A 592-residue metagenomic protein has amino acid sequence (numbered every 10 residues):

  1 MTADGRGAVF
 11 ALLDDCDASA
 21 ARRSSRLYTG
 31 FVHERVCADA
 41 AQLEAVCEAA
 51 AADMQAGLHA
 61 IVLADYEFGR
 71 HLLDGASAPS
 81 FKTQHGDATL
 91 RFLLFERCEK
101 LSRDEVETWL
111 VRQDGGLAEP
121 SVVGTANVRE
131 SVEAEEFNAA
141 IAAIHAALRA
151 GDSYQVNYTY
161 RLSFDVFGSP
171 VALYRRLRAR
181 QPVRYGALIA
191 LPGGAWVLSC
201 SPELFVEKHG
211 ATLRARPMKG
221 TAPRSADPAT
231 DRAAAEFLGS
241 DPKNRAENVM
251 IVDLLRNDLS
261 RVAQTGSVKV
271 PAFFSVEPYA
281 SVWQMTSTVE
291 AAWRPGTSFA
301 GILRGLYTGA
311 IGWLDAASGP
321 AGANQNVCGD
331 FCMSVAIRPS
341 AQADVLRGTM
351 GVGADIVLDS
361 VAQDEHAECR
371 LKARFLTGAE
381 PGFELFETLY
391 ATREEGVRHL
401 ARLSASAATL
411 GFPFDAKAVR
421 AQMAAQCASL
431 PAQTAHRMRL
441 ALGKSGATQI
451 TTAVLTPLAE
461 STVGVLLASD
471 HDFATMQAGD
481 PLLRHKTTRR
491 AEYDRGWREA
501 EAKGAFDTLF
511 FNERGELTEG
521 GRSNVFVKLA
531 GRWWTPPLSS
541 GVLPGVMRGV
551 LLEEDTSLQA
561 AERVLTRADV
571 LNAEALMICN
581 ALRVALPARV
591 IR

Functional and structural regions predicted by a protein language model:
M1-L389, N512: Extended alpha-helical targeting/anchoring segments, especially N-terminal organellar/secretory targeting helices
N248, M285, D364-R437, A441-R592: Helix-start/capping segments and mature chain N-termini
